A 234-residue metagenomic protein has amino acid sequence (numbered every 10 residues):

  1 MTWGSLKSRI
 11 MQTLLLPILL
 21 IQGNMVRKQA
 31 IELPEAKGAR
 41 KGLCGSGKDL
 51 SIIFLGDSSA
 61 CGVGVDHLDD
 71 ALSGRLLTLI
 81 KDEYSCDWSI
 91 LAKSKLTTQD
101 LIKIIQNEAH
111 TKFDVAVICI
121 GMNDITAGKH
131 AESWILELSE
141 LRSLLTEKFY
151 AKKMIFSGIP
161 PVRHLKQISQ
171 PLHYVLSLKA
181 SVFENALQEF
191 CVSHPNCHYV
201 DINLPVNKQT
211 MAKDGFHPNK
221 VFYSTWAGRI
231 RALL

Functional and structural regions predicted by a protein language model:
M1-I53, T111, H194, R231: N-terminal secretory targeting modules
T2-K7, A92-K93, K103-I105, N123-D124 (+3 more regions): Extracellular glycan-modifying ectodomains
S51-I53, S59-L136: Conserved SGNH/GDSL esterase-like catalytic core that processes O-acyl groups on lipids and polysaccharides
C119, S157-G158: Alpha/beta-hydrolase-fold catalytic nucleophile elbow
L138-S143, E184: Generic structural signal for well-ordered alpha-helices, preferentially at hydrophobic/aromatic core positions
F149-K153: A short helix->loop->beta-strand "cap" motif at the edges of active sites that frequently abuts
H164-V200: Substrate-gating cap/lid alpha-helix
K213-L234: Histidine-centered active-site loop/cap adjacent to the catalytic His in serine esterases/O-acetyl transfer systems
